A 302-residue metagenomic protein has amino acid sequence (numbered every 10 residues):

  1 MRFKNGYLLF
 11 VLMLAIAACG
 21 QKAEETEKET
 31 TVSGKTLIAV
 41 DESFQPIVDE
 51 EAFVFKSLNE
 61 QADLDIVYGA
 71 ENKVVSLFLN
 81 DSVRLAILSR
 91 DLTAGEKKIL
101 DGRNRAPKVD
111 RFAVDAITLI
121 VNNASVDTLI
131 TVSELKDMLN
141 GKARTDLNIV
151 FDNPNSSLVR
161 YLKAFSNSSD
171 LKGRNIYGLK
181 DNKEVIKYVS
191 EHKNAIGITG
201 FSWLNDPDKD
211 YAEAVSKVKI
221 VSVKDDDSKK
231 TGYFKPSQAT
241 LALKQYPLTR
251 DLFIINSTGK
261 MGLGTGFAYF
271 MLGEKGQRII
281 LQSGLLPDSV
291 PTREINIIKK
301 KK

Functional and structural regions predicted by a protein language model:
M1-L8: Bacterial N-terminal signal peptides that target proteins for export
F3, G20-N59, L79, D110-D115 (+1 more regions): Exported/periplasmic ABC-transporter solute-binding proteins
A15-A18: C-terminal motif of bacterial Sec signal peptides marking the signal peptidase cleavage site
Q61-V75: Central regulatory/effector-binding core of bacterial HTH transcription factors
G69, A86-R90, G95, K180 (+2 more regions): Short beta-strand and adjacent tight-turn residues that come in two discontinuous sequence segments and form the edges
N72-R103: Pocket-flanking alpha-helical
K97-R111, T128: Signal peptide-directed extracytoplasmic domains
